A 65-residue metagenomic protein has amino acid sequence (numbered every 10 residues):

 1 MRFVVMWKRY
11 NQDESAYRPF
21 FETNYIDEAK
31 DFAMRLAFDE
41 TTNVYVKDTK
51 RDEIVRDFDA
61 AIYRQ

Functional and structural regions predicted by a protein language model:
M1-F3, D31-A33, V55: Generic N-terminal initiation segments characterized by hydrophobic and/or small/turn-forming residues
R2-F3, N24, K50: A general, composition-driven signal for non-globular sequence regions
R2-N11: A short beta-strand micro-motif
N11-S15, E22-K47: A short, charged, amphipathic alpha-helix used as a generic interaction element across diverse proteins
D13-F21, D52-F58: Surface-exposed loop/edge segments in extracytoplasmic proteins
R35-Q65: Short, mixed-charge low-complexity intrinsically disordered segments
